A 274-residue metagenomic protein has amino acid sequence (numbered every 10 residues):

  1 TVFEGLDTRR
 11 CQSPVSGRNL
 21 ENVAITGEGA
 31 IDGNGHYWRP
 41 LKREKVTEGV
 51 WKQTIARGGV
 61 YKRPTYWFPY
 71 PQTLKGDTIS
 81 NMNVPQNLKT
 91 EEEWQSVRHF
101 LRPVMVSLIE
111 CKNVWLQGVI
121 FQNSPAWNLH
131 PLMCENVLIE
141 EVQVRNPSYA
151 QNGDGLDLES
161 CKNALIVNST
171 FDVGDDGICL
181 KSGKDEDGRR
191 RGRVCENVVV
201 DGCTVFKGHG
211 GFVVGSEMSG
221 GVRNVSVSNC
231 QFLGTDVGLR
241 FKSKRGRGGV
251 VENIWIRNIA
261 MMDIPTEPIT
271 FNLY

Functional and structural regions predicted by a protein language model:
T1-Y274: Extracellular/periplasmic carbohydrate-active domains that bind, remodel, or depolymerize complex polysaccharides
